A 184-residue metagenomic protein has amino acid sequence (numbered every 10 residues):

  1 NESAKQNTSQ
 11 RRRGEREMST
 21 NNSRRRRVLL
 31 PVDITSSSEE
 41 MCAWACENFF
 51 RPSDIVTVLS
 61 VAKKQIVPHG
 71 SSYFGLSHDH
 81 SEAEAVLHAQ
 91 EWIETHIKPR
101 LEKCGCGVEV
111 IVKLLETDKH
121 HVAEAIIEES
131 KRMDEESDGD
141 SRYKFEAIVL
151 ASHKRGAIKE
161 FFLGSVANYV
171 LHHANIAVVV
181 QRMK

Functional and structural regions predicted by a protein language model:
E2-Q6, R11-S23, P99-I148, R155: Structural beta-alpha unit
S19-H80, E102-C104, E109: Small/aliphatic-rich secondary-structure junction motif
A45, I97, I126, V170: Aromatic/hydrophobic pocket-lining residues that form π-stacking "cages" and hydrophobic walls in ligand
L76-W92: A short acidic, glycine-rich active-site loop that binds or catalyzes chemistry on phosphate/adenosine moieties
Y143, A147-H173, M183: Glycine-rich, Arg-bearing micro-motifs that act as flexible, cationic patches
N175-A177: Structural loop-to-beta junction motif characteristic of Rossmann-like glycosyltransferase folds
